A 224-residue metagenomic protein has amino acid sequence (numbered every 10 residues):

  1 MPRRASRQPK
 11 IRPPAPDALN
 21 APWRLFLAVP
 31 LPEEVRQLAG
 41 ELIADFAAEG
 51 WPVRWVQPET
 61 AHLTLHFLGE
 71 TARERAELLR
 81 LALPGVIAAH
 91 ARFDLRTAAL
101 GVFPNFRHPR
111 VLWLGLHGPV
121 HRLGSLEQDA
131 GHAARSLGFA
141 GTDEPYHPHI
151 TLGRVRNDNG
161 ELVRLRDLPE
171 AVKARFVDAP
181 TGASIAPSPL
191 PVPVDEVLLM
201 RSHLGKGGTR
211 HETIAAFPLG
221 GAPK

Functional and structural regions predicted by a protein language model:
P2-K224: Histidine-dependent nucleotide/RNA phosphoesterase domain, centered on the 2H-phosphoesterase fold with its duplicated
